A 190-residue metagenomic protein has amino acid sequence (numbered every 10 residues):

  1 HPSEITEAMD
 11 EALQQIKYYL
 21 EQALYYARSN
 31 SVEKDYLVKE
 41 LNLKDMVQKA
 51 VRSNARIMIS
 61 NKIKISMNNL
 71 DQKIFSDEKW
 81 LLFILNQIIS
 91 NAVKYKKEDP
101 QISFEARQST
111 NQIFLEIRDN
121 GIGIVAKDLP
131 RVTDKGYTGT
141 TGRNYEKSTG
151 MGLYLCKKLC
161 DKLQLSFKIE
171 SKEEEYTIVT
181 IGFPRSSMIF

Functional and structural regions predicted by a protein language model:
S31-Y36, N69, K73-S76: Conserved micro-motifs of the catalytic ATP-binding
I57-S66: Short conserved segments within the C-terminal catalytic ATPase subdomain
A92-V93: Short helix-loop "hinge" at the ATP-lid/N-box region of the Bergerat-fold HATPase_c
D99-N111: Short beta-strand/loop element within the Bergerat-fold HATPase_c
D119: Acidic ATP/Mg2+-coordinating residue in the GHKL
I124-Y137: Short conserved segment of the HATPase_c
